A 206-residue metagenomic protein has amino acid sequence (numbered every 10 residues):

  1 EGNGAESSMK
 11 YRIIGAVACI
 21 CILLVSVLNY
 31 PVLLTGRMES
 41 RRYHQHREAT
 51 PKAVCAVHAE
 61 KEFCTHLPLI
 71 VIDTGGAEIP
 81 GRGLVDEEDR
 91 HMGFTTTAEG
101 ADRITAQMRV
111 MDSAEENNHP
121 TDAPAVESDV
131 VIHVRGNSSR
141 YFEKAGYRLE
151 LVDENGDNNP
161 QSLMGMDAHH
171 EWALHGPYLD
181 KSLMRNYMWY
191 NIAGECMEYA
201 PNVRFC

Functional and structural regions predicted by a protein language model:
E1-S8: Short, Lys/Arg-enriched N-terminal segments with co-localized hydrophobic residues within the first ~10-30 amino acids
K10-C206: Phosphate-handling architecture centered on phosphoinositide signaling
